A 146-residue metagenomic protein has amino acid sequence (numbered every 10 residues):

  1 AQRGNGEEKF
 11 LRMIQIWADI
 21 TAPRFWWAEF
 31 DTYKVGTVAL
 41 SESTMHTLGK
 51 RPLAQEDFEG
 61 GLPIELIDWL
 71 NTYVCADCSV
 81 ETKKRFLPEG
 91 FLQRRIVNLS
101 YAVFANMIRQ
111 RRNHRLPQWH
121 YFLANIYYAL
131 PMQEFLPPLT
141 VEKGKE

Functional and structural regions predicted by a protein language model:
A1-E146: Family-specific signature for flavin-dependent thymidylate synthase
